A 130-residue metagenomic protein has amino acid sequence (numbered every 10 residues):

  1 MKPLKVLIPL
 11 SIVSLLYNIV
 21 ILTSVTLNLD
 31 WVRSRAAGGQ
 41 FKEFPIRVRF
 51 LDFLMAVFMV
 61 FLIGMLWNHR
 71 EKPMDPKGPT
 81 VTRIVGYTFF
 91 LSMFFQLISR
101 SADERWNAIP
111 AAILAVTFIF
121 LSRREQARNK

Functional and structural regions predicted by a protein language model:
M1-I12: Alpha-helical transmembrane segments and their helix-start/interface "positive-inside/aromatic belt" motifs in integral
K2-L4, L62-P79: Juxtamembrane helix-break-helix junctions at the cytosolic face of small multi-pass alpha-helical membrane proteins
L15-F58: Hydrophobic transmembrane helix segments
S24-L27, P73-I84: Short, amphipathic, aromatic/basic-enriched membrane-interface segments that mark the entry/exit of transmembrane
G38-G39, A102-L114: Non-cytosolic membrane-interface motifs at loop->transmembrane helix junctions
P79-F95, L114: Hydrophobic alpha-helical membrane segments
L91-A108, Q126: Membrane-helix boundary connector in multi-pass membrane proteins
L114-K130: Membrane-water interface at the C-terminal end of transmembrane alpha helices
